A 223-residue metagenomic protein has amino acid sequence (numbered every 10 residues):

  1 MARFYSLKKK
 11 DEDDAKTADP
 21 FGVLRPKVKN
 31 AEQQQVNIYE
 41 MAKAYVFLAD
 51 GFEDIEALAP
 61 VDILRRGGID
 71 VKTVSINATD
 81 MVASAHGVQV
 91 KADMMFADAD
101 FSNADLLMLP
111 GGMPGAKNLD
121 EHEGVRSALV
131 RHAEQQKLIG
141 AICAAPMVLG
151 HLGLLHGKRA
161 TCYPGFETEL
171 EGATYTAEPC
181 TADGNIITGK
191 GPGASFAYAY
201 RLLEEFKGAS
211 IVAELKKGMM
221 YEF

Functional and structural regions predicted by a protein language model:
E12-A15, A31: Short hydrophobic alpha-helical segments enriched in small aliphatic residues
P20-L24: N-terminal basic, low-structured, amphipathic or hydrophobic segments
Q33-Q35: Cationic, low-complexity basic patches in intrinsically disordered or flexible, solvent-exposed regions
A42-V46, F52, R66-S75, D93-F223: Active-site-adjacent pocket-lining segments in enzyme domains
F52-E56, M81: Short N-terminal binding/cap micro-motifs at the start of the first secondary-structure element
V74-M94: N-terminal beta-loop-helix "entrance" segment that forms/cooperates in small-molecule cofactor or anionic ligand
